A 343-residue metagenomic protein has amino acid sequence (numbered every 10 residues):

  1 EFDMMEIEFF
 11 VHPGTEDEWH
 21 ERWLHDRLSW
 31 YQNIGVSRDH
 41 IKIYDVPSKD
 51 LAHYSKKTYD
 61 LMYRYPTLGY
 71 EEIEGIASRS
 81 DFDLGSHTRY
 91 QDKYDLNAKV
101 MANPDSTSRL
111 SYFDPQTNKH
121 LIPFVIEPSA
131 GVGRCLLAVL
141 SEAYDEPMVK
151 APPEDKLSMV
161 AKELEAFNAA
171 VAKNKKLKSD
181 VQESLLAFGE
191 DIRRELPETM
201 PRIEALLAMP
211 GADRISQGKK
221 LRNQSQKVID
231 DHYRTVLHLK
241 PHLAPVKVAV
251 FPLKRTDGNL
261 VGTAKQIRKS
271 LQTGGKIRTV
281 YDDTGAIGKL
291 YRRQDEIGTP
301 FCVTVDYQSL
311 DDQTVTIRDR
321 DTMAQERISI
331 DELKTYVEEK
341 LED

Functional and structural regions predicted by a protein language model:
E1-D343: NTP/phosphate- and nucleic-acid-binding module
